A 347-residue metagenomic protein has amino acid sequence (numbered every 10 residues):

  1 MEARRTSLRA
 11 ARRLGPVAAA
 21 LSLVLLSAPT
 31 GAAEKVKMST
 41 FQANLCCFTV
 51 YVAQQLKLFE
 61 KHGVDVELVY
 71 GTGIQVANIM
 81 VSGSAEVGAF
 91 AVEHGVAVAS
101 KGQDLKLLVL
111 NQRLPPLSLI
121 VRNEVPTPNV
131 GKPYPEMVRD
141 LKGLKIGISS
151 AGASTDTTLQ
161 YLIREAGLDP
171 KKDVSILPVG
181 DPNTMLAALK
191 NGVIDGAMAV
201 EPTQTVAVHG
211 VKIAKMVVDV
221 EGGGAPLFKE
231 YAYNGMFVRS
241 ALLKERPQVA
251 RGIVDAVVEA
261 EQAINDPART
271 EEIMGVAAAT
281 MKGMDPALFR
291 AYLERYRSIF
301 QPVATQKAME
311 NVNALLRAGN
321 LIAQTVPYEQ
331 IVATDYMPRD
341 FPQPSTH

Functional and structural regions predicted by a protein language model:
E2-A18: Bacterial N-terminal signal peptides that target proteins for export
S27-P29: N-terminal signal peptide c-region/cleavage motif recognized by signal peptidases
E34-K171, I176-V179, D195-E201, D219 (+1 more regions): Short, glycine-/small- and polar/acidic-enriched structural segments that line small-molecule recognition paths
N44, G71, A89, S149 (+6 more regions): Soluble non-cytosolic domains of exported or imported proteins
K57, H62-G63, S84, A89-V92 (+11 more regions): Sec/Tat-exported extracytoplasmic proteins
T184-A277: Pocket-lining segment of extracytoplasmic ligand-binding domains
K244-A323: Secondary-structure end/capping motifs
N313-H347: Conserved C-terminal helix/tail region of periplasmic/extracytoplasmic solute-binding proteins
